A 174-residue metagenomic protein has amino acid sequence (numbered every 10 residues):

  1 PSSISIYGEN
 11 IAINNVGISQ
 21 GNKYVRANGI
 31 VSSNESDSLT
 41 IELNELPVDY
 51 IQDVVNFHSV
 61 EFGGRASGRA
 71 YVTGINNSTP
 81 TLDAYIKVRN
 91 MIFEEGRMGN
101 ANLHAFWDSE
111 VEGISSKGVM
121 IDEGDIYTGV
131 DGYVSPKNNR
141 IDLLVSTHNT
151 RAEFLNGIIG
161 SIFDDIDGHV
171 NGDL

Functional and structural regions predicted by a protein language model:
P1-D173: Interface amphipathic segments
